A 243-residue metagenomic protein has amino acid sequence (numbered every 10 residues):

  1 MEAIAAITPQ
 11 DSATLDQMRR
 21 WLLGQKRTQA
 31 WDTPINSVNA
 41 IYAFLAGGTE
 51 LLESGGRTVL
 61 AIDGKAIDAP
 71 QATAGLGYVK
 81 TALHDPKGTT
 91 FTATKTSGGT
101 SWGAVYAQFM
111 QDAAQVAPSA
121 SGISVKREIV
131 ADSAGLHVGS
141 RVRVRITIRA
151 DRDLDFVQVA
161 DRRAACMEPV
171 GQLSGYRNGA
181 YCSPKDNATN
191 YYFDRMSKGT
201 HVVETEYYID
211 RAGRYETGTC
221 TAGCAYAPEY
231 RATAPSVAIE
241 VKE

Functional and structural regions predicted by a protein language model:
M1-E243: Long, domain-scale non-catalytic interaction/scaffolding regions in large secretory-pathway and trafficking proteins
